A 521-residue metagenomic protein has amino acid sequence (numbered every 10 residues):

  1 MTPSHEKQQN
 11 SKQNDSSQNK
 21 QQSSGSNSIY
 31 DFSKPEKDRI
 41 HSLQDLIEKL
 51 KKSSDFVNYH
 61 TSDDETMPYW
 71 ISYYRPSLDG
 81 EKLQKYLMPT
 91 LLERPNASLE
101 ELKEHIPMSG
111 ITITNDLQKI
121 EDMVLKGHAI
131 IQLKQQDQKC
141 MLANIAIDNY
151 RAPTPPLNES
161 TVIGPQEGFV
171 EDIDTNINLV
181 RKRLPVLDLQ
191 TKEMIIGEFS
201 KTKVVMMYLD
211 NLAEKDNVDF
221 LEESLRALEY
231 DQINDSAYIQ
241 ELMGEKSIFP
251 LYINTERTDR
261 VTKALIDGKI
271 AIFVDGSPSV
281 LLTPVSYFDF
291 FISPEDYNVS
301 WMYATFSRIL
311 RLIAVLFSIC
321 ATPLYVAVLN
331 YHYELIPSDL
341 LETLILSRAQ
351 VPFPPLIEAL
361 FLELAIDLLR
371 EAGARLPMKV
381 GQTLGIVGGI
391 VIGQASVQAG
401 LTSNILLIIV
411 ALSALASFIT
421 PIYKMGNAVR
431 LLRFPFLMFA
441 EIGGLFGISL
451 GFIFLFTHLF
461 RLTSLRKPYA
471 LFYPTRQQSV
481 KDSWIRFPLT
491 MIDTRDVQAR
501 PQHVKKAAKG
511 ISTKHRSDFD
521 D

Functional and structural regions predicted by a protein language model:
M1-C320, E334-S338, H458-D521: Membrane-embedded alpha-helical signal segments
I147, P156, I163, E167 (+5 more regions): A generic, residue-level signal for flexible/boundary positions that often mark functional hotspots
Y303-C320, S347, V351, T383 (+2 more regions): Loop-to-transmembrane-helix entry motif
L324-A327, P337-L340, I345, P352-D521: Generic detector of multi-pass transmembrane helix bundles and their immediately adjacent loops in polytopic membrane
